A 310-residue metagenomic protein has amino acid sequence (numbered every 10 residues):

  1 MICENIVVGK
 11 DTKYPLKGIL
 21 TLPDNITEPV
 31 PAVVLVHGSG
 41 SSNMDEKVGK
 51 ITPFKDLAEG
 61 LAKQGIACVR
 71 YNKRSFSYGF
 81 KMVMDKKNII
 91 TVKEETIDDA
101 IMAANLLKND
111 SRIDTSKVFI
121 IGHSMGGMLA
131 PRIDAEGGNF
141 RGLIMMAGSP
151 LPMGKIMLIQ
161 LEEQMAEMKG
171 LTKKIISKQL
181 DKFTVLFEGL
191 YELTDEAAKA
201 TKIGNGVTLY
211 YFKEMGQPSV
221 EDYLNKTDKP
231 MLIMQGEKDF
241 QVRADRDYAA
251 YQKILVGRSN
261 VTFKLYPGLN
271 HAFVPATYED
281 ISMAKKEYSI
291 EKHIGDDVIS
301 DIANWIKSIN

Functional and structural regions predicted by a protein language model:
M1-E28: N-terminal cap/lid segment of alpha/beta-hydrolase-fold proteins
I26-E28, V33-G60: Short, surface-exposed "cap/lid" segments of acyl-processing enzymes
D56-F80: Conserved alpha/beta-hydrolase
I89-D110: Alpha/beta-hydrolase active-site loop
L106-Q164: Primarily recognizes the serine-hydrolase "nucleophile elbow" in alpha/beta-hydrolase and SGNH/GDSL folds
I144-K226: Accessory cap/linker subdomain of secreted extracellular hydrolases
T227, I233-Q235: Short beta-strand/loop motif that positions the catalytic acidic residue of the alpha/beta-hydrolase fold
K229, R243-I254: Short alpha-helix in the alpha/beta-hydrolase fold that links the catalytic acid
